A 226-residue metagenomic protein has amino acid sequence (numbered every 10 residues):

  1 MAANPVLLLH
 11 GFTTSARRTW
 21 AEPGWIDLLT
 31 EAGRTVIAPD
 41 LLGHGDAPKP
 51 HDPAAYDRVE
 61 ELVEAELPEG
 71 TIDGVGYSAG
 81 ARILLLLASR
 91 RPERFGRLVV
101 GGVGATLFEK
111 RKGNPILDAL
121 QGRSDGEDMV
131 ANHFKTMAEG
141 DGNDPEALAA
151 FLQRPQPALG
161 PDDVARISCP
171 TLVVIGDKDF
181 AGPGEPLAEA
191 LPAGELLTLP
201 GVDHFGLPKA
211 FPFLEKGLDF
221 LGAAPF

Functional and structural regions predicted by a protein language model:
H10, G76-A81: Conserved alpha/beta-hydrolase "nucleophile elbow" surrounding the catalytic nucleophile
T13-I26: The serine-hydrolase catalytic nucleophile loop
A21, T30-E31, T35-I72: Active-site loop/oxyanion-hole signature of alpha/beta-hydrolase fold enzymes
R82-D125: Flexible "cap/lid" loop of the alpha/beta hydrolase fold
T136-D162: Hydrophobic, aromatic-rich cap/lid helix
I167, V173-I175: Short beta-strand/loop motif that positions the catalytic acidic residue of the alpha/beta-hydrolase fold
D179-P186: Conserved alpha/beta-hydrolase "acid-adjacent" motif
V202-L214: Catalytic histidine-centered segment of alpha/beta-hydrolase-like enzymes
